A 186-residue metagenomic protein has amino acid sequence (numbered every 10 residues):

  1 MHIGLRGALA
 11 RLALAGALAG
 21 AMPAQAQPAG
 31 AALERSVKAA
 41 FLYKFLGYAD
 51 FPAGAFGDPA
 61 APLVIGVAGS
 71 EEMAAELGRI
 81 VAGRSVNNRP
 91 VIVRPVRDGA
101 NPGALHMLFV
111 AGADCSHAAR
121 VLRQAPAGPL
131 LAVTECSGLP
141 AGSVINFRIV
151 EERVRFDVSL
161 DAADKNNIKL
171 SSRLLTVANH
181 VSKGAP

Functional and structural regions predicted by a protein language model:
H2-P186: Short hydrophobic alpha-helices and adjacent helix-cap/hinge residues
